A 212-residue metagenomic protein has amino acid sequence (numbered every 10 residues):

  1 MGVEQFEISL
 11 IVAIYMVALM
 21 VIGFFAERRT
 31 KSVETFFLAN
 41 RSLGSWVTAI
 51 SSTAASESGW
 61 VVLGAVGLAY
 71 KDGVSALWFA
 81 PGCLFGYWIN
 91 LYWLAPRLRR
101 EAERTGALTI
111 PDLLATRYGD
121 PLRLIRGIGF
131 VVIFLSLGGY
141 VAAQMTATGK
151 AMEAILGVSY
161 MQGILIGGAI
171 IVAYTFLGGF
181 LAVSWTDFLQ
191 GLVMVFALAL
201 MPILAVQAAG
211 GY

Functional and structural regions predicted by a protein language model:
M1-F6, G67-W78, A154, Q207-G210: Helix-coil boundary and interhelical linker segments in multi-pass alpha-helical membrane proteins
M1-V62, T175-G178, L200-I203, G210: Membrane-interface "cap" regions at the ends of multi-pass membrane proteins
V3, E7-Y15, W46-V47, W78-G82 (+3 more regions): Alpha-helical transmembrane segments of integral membrane proteins
M16-L19, A55-S56, C83-Y87, F130-F134 (+3 more regions): Residue-level recognition of pore/gate-forming positions within transmembrane alpha-helices of multi-pass
T30, G59-V62, L91-A95, A107 (+2 more regions): Alpha-helical transmembrane segments of polytopic integral membrane proteins, especially the permease/helical cores
L38-G106: Membrane-interface helix-loop-helix modules in multi-pass membrane proteins
W78-T175: Helix-loop-helix module between adjacent transmembrane segments
Y160-Y212: Alpha-helical multi-pass transmembrane bundles of energy-transducing inner-membrane proteins
